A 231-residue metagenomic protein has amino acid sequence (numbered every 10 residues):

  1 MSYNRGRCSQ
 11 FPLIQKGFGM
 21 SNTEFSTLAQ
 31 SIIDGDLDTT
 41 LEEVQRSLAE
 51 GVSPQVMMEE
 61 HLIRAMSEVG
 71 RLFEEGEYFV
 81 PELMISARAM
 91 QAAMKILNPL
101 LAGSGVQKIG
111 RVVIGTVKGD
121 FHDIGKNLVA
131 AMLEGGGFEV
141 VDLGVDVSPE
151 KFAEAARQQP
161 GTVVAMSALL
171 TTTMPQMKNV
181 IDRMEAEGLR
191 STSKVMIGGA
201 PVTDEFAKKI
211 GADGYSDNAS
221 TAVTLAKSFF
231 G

Functional and structural regions predicted by a protein language model:
Y3, K16-S104: Long amphipathic alpha-helical segments
F11: Cationic, low-complexity basic patches in intrinsically disordered or flexible, solvent-exposed regions
Q107-G110, R190: Short, flexible coil/linker segments at domain boundaries that flank nucleotide/cofactor-interacting
I109-L143: Glycine-rich active-site/cofactor-binding loop and its immediate structural neighborhood
V129-G136, V141-A212, T221-K227: Cofactor-cradling patches in redox/metallo enzymes
